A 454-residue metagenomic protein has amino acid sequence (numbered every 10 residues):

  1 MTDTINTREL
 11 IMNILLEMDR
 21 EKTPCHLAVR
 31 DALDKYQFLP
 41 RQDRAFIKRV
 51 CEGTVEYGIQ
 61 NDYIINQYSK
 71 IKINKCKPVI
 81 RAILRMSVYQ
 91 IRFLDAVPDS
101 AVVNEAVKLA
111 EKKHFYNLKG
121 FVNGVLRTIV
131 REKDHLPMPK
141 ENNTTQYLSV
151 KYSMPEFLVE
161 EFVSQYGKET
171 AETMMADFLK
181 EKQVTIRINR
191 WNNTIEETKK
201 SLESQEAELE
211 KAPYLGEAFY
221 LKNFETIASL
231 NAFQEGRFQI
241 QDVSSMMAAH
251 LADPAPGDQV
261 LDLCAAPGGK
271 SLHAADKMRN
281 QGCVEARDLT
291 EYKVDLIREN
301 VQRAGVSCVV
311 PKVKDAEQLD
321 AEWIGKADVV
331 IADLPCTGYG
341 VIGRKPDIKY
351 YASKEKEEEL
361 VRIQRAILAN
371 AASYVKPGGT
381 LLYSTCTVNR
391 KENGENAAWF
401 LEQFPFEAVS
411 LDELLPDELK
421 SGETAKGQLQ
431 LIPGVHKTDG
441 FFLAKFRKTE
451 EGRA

Functional and structural regions predicted by a protein language model:
M1-A454: S-adenosylmethionine
